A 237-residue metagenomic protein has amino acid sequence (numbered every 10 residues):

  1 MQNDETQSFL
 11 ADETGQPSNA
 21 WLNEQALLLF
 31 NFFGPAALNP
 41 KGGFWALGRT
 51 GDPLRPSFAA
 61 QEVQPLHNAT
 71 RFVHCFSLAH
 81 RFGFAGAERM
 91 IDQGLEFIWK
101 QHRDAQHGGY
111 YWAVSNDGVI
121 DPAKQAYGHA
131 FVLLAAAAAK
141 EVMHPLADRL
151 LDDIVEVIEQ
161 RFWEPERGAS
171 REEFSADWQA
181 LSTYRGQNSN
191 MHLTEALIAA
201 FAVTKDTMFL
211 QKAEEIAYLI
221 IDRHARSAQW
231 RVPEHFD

Functional and structural regions predicted by a protein language model:
M1-D237: Glycan-recognition and catalytic cores of secretory/periplasmic carbohydrate-active enzymes
